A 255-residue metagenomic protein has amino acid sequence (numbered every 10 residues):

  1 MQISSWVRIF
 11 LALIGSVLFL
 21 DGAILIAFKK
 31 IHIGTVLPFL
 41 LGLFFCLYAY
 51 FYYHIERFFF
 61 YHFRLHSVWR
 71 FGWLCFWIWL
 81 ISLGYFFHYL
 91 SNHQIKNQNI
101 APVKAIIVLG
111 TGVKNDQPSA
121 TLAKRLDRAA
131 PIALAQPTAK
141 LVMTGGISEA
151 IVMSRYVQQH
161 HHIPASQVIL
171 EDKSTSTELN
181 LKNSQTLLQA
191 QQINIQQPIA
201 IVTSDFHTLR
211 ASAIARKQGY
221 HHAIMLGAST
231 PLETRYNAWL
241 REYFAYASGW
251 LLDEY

Functional and structural regions predicted by a protein language model:
M1-I9, H160, Y255: Short, Lys/Arg-enriched, disordered terminal segments
I3-R57: Membrane-embedded alpha-helical segments of integral membrane proteins
I3-W6, R64-L65, L232-Y236, L240 (+1 more regions): Structural motif marking the loop-to-transmembrane transition
L13-L20, C75-Y85, L240, F244: Lipid-exposed faces of alpha-helical membrane segments in multi-pass integral membrane proteins
K30, I95, D253-E254: Transmembrane helix-loop junctions in multipass membrane proteins, especially transporters and channels
F45-I95: Transmembrane alpha-helices and immediately adjacent membrane-cytoplasm interface residues in multi-pass integral
S82-R241: A structural signal for short, hydrophobic/glycine-enriched beta-strand patches
W239-Y255: A transmembrane-helix-recognition feature enriched in membrane-embedded lipid enzymes and envelope glyco-/phospholipid
